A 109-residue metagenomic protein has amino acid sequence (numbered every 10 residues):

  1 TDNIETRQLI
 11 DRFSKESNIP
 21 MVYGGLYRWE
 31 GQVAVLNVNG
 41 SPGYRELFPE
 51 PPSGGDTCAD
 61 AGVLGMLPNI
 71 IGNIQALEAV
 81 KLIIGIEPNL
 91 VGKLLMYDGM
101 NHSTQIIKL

Functional and structural regions predicted by a protein language model:
D2-L109: Glycine-rich phosphate/adenylate-binding loop
